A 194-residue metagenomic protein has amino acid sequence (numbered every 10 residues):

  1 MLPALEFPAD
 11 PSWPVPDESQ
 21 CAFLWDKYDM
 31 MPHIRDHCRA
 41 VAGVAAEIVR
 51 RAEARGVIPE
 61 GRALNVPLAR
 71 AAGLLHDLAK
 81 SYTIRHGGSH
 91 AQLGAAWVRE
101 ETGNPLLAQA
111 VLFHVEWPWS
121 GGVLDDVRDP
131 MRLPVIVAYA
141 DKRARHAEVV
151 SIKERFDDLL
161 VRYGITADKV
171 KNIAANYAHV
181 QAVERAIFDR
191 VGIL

Functional and structural regions predicted by a protein language model:
M1-G88, E148: Acidic/His-rich, divalent-metal-binding segments that scaffold phosphate/diphosphate chemistry
M30-H33, G103, I165-D168: Alpha-helical structural elements of signaling/regulatory helical domains
R35, R39-A42, V66, R70 (+3 more regions): Short, well-structured alpha-helical segments
V44-E47, K142, H179-A182, A186: Alpha-helical scaffold segments in carbohydrate-active enzymes
R50, R145-E148, R185, D189-G192: Charged/polar positions within long, soluble alpha-helices
G61-Y163: Divalent metal-dependent catalytic cores for phosphoryl transfer on phosphate-bearing substrates
T166-L194: Charged phosphate-binding loop/patch that engages nucleotide di/tri-phosphates or the phosphate backbone of nucleic
